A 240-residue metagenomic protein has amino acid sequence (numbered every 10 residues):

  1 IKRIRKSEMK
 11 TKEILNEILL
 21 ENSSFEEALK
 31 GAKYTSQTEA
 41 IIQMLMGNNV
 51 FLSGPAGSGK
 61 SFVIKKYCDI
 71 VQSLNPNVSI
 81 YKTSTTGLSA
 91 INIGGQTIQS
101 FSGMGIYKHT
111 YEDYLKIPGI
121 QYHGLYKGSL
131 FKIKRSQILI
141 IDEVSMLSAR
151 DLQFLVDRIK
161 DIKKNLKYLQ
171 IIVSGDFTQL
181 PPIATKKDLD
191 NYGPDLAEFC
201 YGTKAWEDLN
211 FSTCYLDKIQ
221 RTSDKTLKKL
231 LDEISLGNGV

Functional and structural regions predicted by a protein language model:
I1-V240: Conserved ATP-binding/catalytic motifs of P-loop helicase motor domains
